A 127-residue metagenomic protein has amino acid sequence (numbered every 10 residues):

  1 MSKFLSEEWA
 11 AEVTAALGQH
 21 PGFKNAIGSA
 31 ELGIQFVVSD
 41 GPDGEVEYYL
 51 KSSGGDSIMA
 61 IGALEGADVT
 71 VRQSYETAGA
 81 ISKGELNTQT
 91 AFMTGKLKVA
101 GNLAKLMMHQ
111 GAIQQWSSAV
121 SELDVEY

Functional and structural regions predicted by a protein language model:
M1-Y127: Feature captures hydrophobic
